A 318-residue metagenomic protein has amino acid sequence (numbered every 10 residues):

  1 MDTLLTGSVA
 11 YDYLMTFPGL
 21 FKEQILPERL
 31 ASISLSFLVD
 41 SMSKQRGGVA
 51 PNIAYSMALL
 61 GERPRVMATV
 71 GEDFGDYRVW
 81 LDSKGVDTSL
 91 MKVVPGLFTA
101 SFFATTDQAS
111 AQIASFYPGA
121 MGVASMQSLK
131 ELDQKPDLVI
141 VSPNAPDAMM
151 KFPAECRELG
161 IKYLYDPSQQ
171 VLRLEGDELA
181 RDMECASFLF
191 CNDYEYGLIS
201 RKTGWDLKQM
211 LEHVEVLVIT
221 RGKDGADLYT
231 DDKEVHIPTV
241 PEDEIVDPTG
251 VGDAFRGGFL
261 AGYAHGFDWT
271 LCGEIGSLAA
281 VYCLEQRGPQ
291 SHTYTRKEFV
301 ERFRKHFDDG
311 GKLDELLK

Functional and structural regions predicted by a protein language model:
M1-R65, D76, D314-K318: Glycine-rich phosphate/adenosyl-contacting loop at the front of the ribokinase-like
S8, A68-E72, Q108, D166-S168: Cofactor-binding loop segments of dinucleotide-utilizing enzymes, especially the Rossmann-like FAD- and NAD(P)+-binding
V9, N144, A254: Active-site metal-binding loops of divalent metal-dependent hydrolases
R63-L90: A glycine-rich beta-to-alpha transition motif near the start of alpha/beta enzyme domains, typified by
S89-V94, F102-P143, D147: Conserved phosphate-binding/catalytic loop of the ribokinase/pfkB sugar-kinase fold
K151, R157-K162, S168-P238, E244: Conserved phosphate/ATP/ADP-binding segment of small-molecule kinases
G204-K318: Conserved phosphate-binding/catalytic region of the ribokinase-like
